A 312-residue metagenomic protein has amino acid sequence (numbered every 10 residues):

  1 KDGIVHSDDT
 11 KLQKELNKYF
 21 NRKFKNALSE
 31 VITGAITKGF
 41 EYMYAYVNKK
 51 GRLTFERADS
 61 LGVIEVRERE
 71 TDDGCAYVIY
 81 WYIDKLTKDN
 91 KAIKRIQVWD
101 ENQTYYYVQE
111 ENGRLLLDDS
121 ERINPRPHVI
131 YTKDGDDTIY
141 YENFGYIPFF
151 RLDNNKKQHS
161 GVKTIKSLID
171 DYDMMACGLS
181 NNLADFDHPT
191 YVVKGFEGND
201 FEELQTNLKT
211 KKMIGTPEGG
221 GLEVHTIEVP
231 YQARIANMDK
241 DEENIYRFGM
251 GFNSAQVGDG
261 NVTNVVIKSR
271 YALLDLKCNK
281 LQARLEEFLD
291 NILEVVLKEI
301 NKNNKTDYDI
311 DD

Functional and structural regions predicted by a protein language model:
K1-D2, A27-I36, V162-L179, L285: Short, Φ-rich (hydrophobic/aromatic) sequence segments
K1-T138, N303, I310: Structured, mid-chain assembly/scaffold modules that mediate subunit interfaces within large macromolecular complexes
S7, K11, E15, Y19 (+7 more regions): Alpha-helix boundary/N-cap detector
A27-V31, L179-A184, P230-D312: C-terminal amphipathic alpha-helical
V47-G51, G198-K209, R270-L281: Short, charged low-complexity intrinsically disordered segments located at boundaries of structured domains
G74, I79-T87, G221, H225-E228 (+1 more regions): Hydrophobic transmembrane alpha-helix bundles
P127-V266: Extended, charged amphipathic alpha-helical segments
